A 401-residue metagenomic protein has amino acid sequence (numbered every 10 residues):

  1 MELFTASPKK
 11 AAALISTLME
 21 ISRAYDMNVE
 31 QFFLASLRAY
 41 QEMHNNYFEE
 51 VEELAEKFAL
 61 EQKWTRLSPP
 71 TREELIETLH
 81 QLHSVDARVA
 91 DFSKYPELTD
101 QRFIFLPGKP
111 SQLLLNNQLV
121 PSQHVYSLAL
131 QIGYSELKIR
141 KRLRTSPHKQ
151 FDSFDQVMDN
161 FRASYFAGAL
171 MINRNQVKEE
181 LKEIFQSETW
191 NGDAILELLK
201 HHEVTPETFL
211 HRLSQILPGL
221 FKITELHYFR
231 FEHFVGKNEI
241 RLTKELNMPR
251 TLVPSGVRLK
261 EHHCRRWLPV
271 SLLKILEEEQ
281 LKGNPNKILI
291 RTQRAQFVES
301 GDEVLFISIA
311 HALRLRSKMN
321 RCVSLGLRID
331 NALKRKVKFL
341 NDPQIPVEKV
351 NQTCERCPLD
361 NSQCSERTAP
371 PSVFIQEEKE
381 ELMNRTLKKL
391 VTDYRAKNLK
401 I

Functional and structural regions predicted by a protein language model:
M1-I401: Short juxta-domain linker segments that transition from a proline/glycine-rich, charged coil into a short amphipathic
